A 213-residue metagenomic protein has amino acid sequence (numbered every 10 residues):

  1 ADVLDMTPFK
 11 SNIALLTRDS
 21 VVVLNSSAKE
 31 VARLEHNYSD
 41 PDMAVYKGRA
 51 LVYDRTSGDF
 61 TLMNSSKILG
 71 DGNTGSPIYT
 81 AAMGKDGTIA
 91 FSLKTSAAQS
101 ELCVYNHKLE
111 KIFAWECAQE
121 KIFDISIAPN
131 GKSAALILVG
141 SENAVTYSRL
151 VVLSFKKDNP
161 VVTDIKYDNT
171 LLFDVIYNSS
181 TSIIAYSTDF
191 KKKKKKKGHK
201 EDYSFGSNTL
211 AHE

Functional and structural regions predicted by a protein language model:
A1, S27-E35, S66-N73, E110-E116 (+2 more regions): A short beta-strand motif characteristic of beta-propeller blades
A1-T56: N-terminal "mature head" segments of proteins
D2-P8, N37-G48, S76-G87, Q119-P129 (+2 more regions): Repeated scaffold domains used in trafficking and secretory/extracellular systems, primarily beta-propellers
I13, A50, T88-A90, G131-A135 (+1 more regions): Hydrophobic beta-strand positions that form the internal "hydrophobic ladder" of WD40/Gbeta-like beta-propeller blades
L15-L16, Y53-T56, K94-Q99, E142-S148: Short, solvent-exposed loop/turn segments at conserved positions within beta-propeller repeat blades
L16, L24-N25, Y53, T61-M63 (+3 more regions): Hydrophobic/aromatic beta-strand positions that recur at structurally equivalent sites within the blades
R18-V22, T56-D59, K67, S96-E101 (+2 more regions): Loop/turn residues immediately N-terminal
S141-E213: Extracytoplasmic/luminal low-complexity segments enriched in Pro/Gly and acidic/polar residues that act as flexible
